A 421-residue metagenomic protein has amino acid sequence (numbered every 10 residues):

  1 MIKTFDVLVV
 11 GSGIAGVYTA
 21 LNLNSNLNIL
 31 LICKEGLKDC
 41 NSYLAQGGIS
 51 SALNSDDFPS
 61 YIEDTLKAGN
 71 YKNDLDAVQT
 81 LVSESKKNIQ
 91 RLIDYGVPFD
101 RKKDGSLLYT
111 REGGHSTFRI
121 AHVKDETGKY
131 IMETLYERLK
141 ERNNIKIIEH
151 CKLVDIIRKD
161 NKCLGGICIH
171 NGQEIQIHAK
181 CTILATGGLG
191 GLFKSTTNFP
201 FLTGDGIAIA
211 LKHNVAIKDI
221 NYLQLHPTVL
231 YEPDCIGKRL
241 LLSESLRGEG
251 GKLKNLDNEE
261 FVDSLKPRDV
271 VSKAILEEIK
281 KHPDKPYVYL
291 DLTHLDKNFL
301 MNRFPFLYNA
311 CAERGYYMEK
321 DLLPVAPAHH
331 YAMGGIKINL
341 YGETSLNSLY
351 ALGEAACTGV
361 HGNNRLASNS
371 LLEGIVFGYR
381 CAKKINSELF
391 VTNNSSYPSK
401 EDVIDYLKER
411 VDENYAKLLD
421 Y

Functional and structural regions predicted by a protein language model:
M1-F5, G36-K38, L44-S51, R91 (+9 more regions): Glycine- and aromatic-enriched mobile tails/lids
V7-L31: N-terminal Rossmann-like FAD-binding beta1-loop-alpha1 element of flavoenzymes
E35-L66, N70, G237-K238: Conserved N-terminal glycine-rich FAD pyrophosphate-binding loop of Rossmann-like flavoproteins
L75-K86, R119-E137, I148, T197-G204 (+2 more regions): Short beta-strand to alpha-helix junction loop
D94-E174, A185, V229-P233, L253: Conserved redox-cofactor binding core of oxidoreductases
I148-E149, V154-C163, I167-I169, R303-C357 (+1 more regions): A glycine-rich dinucleotide-binding beta-alpha-beta segment and adjacent secondary-structure elements that constitute
C181-D234, L371-I375: Glycine-rich loop(s) and the adjacent beta-strand/alpha-helix scaffold that form part
I209, V215-Y316, K384, F390: An anion/pyrophosphate-binding glycine-rich loop and adjacent beta-alpha core in soluble alpha-beta enzymes
